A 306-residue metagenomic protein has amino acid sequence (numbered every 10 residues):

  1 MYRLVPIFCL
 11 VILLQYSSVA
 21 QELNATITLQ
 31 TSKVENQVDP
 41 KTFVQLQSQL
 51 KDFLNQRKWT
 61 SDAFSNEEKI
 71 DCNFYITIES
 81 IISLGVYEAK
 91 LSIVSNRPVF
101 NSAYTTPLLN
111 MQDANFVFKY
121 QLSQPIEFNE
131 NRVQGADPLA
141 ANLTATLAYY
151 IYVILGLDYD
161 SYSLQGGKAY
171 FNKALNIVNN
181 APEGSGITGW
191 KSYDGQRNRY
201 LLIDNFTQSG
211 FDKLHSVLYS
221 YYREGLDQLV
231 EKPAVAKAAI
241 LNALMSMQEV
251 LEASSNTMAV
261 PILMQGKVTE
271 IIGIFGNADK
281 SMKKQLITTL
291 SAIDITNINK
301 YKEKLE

Functional and structural regions predicted by a protein language model:
M1-L23: Bacterial Sec-dependent N-terminal signal peptides
Q21-E88, V99-N101: Start-of-domain marker
T28, F211-E306: A cross-kingdom marker for long, charged
K33-P40, V133-A141, E252-A253: Second-shell loop/turn segments in exported
K51-W59, Y152, G156-D160, I272 (+1 more regions): Sec-exported extracytoplasmic/periplasmic mature domains
G85-L201: Acidic/His-rich structured neighborhood in mature extracellular/periplasmic domains
L155, Y162-N256: Flexible, glycine-rich surface segments
